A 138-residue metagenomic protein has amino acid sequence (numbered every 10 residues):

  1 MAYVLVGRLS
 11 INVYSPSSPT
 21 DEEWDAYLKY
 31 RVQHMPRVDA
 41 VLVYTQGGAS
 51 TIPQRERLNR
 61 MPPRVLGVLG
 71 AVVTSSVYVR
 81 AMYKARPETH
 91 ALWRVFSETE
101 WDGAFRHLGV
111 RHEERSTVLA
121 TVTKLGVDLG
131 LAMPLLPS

Functional and structural regions predicted by a protein language model:
M1-S138: Amphipathic, Lys/Arg-enriched alpha-helical "gate/interface" segment within cytosolic domains that mediates
